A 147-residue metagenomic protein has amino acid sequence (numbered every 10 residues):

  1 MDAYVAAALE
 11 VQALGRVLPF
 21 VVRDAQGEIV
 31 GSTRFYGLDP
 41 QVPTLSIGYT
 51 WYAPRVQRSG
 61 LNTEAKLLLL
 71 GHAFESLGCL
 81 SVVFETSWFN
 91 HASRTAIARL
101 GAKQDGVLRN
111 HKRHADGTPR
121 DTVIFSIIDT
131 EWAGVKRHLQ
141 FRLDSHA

Functional and structural regions predicted by a protein language model:
M1-S59, H72, S76, G117-A147: GNAT-family acyltransferases
R58-H72, T95: Conserved acetyl-CoA-binding loop-helix of GNAT-fold acetyltransferases
E75-E85: Conserved GNAT acetyl-CoA-binding A-motif
F84-R94: Conserved beta-strand-loop-alpha-helix junction that forms the acyl-donor binding cleft
E85, K103-G117: Conserved catalytic-core motifs of GNAT/GCN5-like acyltransferases
F89-N90, H111-K112, E131-W132: Short Gly/Pro-enriched loop/turn and capping motifs at secondary-structure junctions
